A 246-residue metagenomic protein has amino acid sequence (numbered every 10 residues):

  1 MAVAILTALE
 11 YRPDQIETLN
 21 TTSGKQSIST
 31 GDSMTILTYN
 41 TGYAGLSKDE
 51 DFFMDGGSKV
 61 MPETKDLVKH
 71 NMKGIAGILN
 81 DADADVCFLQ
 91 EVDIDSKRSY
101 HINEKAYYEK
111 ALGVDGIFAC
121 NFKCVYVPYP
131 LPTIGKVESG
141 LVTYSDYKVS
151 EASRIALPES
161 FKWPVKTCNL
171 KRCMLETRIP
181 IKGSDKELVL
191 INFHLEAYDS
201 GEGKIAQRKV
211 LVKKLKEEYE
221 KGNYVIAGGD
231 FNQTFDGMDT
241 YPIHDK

Functional and structural regions predicted by a protein language model:
M1-K110, V114, F118-Y129, T133-E138: N-terminal, active-site-proximal structural segment of metallo-dependent hydrolase catalytic domains
Y39, Q90, F193, G228-D230: Active-site flanking residues adjacent to catalytic metal/cofactor-binding acidic residues
A44-G45, I94-K97, C124-Y126, K162 (+2 more regions): Active-site environment of divalent metal-dependent phosphoester hydrolases
K59-T64, V92-I94, P158-K166, F193-E202: Surface-exposed cleft-lining segments at the edges of enzyme active sites
D85-V86, L188, Y224-I226: Short, Asp-centered acidic motifs that coordinate Mg2+ and/or phosphate in catalytic or ligand-binding sites
K110-L112, K136-A152, R178-P180: Conserved beta strand-loop-helix elements of the APE1-like EEP
C168, R178-I205: Metal-dependent phosphoester/phosphodiester hydrolase catalytic core
G203-K246: Metal-dependent phosphoesterases centered on the DNase I-like endonuclease/exonuclease/phosphatase
